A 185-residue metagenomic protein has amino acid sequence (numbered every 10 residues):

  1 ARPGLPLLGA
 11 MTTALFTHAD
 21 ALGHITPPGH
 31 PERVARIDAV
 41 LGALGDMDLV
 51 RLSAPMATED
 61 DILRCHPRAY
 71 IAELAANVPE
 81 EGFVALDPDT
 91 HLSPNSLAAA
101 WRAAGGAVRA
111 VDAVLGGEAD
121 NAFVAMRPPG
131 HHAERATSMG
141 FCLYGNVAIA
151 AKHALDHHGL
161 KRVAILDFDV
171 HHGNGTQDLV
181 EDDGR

Functional and structural regions predicted by a protein language model:
L5-L166, V170-R185: HDAC/HDAC-like amidohydrolase catalytic core signature
